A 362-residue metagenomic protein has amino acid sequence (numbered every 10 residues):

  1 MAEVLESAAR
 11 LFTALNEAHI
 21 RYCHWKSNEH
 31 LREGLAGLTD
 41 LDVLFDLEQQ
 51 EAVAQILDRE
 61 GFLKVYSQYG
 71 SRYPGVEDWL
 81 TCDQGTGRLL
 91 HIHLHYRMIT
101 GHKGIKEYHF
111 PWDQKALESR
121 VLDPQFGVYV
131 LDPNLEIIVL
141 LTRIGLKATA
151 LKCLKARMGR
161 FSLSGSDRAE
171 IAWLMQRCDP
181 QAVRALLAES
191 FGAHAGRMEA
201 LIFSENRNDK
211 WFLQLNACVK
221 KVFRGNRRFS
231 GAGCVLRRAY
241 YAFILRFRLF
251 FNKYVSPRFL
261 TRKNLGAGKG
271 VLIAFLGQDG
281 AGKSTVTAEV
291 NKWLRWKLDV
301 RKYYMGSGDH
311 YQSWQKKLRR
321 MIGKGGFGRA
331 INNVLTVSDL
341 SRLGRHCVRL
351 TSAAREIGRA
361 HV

Functional and structural regions predicted by a protein language model:
M1-T39, F45-V271: Conserved NTP-donor binding/palm subdomain of two-metal-ion nucleotidyltransferases/polymerases, i.e., the charged
K26, Y304-G306: Residue-level recognition of beta-strand->loop/alpha-helix junctions
F275: Hydrophobic anchor at the beta1->P-loop junction of P-loop NTPases
Q278: P-loop (Walker A) phosphate-binding loop of NTP-binding proteins
K283: Conserved lysine of the Walker
V286: Hydrophobic positions on the alpha1 helix immediately C-terminal to the Walker A/P-loop
N291-K302: Post-Walker A helix-loop "phosphate-sensing" segment adjacent to the P-loop in P-loop NTPases
S307-H361: ATP-dependent small-molecule kinase phosphotransfer cores that center on conserved nucleotide phosphate-binding segments
